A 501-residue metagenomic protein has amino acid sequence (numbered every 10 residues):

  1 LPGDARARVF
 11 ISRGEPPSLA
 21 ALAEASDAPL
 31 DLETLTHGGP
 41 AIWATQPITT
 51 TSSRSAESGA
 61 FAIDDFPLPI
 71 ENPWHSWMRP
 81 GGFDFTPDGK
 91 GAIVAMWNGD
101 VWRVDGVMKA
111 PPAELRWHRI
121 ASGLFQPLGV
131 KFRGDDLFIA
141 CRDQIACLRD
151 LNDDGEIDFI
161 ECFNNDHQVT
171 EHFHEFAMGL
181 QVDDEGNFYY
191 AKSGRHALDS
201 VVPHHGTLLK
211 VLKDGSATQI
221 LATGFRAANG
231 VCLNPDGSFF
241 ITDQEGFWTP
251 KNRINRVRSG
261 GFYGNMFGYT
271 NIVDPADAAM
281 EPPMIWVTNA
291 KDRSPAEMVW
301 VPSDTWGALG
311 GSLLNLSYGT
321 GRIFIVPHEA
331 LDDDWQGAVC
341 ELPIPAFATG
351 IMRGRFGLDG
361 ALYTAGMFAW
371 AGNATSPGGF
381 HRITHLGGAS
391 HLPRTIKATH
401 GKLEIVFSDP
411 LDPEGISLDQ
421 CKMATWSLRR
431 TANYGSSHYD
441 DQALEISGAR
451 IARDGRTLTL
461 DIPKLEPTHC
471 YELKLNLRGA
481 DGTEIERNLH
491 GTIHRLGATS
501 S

Functional and structural regions predicted by a protein language model:
P2-R13, M298: Short Pro-Gly-centered flexible turn/kink motifs
R6-I11, I254, F380-I383, G491: Generic detector of short, aliphatic-rich beta-strand segments that form the cores of beta-sheets in diverse domain
V9-L19, G38-I42: …; additionally, a secondary subgroup of soluble metalloenzymes is captured
G14-S18, K90-I93, D100, P410-S417 (+1 more regions): Primarily extracytoplasmic ectodomains and periplasmic/lumenal surface modules that are beta-strand-rich
P16-E24, R478-G479: N-terminal targeting or regulatory segments adjacent to alpha/beta-hydrolase or S9 domains
L22-V406, P413: Beta-propeller domains with acidic blade repeats across secreted/periplasmic ectodomains and cytosolic WD/CNH propellers
G388-S501: Acidic, low-complexity Ser/Thr/Gly/Pro-rich repeat segments typical of extracellular/periplasmic and surface-exposed
